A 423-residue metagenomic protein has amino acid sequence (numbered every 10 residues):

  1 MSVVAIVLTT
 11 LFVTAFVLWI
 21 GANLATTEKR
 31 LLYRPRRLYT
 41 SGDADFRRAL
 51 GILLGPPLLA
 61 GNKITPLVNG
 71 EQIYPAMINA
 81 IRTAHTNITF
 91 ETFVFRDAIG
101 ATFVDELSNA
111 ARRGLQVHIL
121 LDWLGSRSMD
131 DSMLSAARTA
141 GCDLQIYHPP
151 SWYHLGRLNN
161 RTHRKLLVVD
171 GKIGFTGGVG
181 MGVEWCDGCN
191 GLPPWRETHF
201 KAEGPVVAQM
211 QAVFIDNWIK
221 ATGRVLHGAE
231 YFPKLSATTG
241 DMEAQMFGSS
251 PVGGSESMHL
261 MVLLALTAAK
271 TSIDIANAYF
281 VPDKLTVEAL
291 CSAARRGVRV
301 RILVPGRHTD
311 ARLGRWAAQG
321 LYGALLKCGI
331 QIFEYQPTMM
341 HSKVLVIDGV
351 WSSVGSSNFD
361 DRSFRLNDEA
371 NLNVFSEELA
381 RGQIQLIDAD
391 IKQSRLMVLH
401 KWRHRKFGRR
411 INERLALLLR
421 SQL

Functional and structural regions predicted by a protein language model:
M1-L423: Charged, low-complexity intrinsically disordered terminal segments
